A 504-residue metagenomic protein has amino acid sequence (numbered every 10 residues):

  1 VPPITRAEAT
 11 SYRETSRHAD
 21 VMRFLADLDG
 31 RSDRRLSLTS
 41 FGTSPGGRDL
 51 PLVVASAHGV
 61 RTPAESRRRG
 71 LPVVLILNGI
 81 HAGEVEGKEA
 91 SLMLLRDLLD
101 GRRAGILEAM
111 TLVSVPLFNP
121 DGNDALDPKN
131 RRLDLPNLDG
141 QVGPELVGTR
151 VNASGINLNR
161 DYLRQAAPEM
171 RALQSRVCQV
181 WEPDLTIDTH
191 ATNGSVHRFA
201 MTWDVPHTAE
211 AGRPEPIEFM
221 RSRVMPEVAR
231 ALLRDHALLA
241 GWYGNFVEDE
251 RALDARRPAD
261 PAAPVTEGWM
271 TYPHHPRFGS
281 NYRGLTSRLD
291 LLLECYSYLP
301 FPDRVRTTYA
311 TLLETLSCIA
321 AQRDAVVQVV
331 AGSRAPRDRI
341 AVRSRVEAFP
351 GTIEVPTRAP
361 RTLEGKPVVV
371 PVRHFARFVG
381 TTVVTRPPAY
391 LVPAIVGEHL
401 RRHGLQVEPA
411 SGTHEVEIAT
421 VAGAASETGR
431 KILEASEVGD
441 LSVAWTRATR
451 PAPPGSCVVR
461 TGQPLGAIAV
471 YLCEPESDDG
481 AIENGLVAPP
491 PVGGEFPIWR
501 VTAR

Functional and structural regions predicted by a protein language model:
V1-R504: Structured catalytic-domain cores with a bias toward divalent-metal coordination
